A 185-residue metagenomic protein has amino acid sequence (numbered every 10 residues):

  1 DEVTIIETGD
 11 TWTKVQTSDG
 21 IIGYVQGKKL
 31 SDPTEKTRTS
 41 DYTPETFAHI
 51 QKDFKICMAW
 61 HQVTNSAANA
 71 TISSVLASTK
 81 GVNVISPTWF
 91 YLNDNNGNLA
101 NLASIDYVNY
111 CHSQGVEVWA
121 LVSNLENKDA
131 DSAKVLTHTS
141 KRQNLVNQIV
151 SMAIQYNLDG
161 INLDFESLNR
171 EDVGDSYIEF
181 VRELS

Functional and structural regions predicted by a protein language model:
D1-G9: Conserved beta-strand/loop element in small beta-rich adapter and peptidoglycan-binding domains
T4, Q16-Q51: Boundary regions of SH3-family modules and the immediately adjacent low-complexity/disordered segments in eukaryotic
E7, I22-V25, G160-L163, S167: Conserved glycine-centered beta-strand/turn positions repeated across beta-sheet architectures
D10-K14: Short aromatic-glycine-enriched beta-strand elements
D53-V63, T79, Y91-S185: Chitinase-like catalytic core of GlcNAc-active glycosidases
T64-N69: Short gly/ser/thr-rich secondary-structure transition/capping motifs
V75-V82: A short, Lys/Arg-enriched amphipathic alpha-helix followed by its capping loop at the start of a domain
